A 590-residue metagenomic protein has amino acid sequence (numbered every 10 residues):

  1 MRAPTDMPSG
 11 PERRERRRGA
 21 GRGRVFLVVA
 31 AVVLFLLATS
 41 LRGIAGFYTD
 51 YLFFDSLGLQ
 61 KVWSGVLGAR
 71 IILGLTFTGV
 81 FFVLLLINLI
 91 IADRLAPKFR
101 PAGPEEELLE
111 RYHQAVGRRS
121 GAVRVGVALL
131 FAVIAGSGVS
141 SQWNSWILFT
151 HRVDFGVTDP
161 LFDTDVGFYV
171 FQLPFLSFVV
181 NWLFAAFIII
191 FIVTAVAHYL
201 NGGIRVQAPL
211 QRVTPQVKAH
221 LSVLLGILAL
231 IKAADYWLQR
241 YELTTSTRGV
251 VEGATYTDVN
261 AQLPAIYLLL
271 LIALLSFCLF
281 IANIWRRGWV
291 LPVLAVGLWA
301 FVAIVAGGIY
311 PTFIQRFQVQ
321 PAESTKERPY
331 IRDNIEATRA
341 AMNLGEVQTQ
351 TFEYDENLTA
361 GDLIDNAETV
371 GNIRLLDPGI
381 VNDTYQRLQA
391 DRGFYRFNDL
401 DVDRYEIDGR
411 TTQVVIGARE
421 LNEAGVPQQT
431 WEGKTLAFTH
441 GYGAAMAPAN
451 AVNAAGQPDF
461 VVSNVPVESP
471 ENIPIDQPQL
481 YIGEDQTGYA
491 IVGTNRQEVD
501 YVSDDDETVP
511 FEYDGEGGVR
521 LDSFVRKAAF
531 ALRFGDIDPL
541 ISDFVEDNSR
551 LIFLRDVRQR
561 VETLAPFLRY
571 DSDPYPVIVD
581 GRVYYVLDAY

Functional and structural regions predicted by a protein language model:
A3-R17, R24, A30-D55, L59-Y590: Soluble extracytoplasmic regions of secretory-pathway and membrane proteins
